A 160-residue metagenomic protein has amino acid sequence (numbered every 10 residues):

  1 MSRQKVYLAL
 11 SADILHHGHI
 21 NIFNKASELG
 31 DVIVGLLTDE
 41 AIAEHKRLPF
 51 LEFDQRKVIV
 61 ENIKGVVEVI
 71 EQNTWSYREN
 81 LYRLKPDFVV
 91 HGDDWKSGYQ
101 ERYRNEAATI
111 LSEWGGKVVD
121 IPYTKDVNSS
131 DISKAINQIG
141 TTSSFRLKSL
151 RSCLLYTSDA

Functional and structural regions predicted by a protein language model:
S2, N73-L155: Classical nucleotidyltransferase
S2-L36: N-terminal catalytic cores of NTP/NDP-binding nucleotidyl/phosphoryl-transfer enzymes
S11-D13, D39, D94-K96: Short glycine-rich anion-binding loops that position phosphate/pyrophosphate groups of nucleotides and phosphorylated
H16, V32, V60, V90 (+1 more regions): Divalent metal-coordination and catalytic microenvironments
L29, K57-W75: Short acidic amphipathic segments
G30-D31, K64, K85, G115: Residue-level detector of structured alpha->beta connecting loops
E40-H45: A short acidic, helix-capping loop that chelates divalent metal ions and anchors anionic groups
Y156-A160: Conserved small/polar residues in nucleotide/adenosyl-binding loops
